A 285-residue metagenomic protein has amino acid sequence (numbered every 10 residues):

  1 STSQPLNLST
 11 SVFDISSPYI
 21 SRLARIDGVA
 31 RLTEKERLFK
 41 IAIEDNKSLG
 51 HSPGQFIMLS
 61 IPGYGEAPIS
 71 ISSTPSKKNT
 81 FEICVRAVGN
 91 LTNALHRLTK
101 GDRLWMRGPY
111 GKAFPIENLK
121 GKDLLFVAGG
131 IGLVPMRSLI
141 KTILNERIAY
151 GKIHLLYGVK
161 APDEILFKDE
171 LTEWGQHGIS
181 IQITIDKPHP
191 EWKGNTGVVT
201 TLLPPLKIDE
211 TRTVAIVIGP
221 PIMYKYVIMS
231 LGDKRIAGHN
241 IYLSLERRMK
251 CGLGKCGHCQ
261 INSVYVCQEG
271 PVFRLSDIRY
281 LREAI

Functional and structural regions predicted by a protein language model:
S1-L6, N90-K250: FNR/FR-type flavoprotein reductase catalytic core
S3, N7, S11-D102, V159-A161: Ferredoxin-reductase
V127, F273-I285: Short microdomains enriched in Cys/His and/or Lys/Arg
I222, E246-P271: Local cysteine-cluster metal-coordination motifs and their immediate loop/turn environment, predominantly Fe-S cluster
